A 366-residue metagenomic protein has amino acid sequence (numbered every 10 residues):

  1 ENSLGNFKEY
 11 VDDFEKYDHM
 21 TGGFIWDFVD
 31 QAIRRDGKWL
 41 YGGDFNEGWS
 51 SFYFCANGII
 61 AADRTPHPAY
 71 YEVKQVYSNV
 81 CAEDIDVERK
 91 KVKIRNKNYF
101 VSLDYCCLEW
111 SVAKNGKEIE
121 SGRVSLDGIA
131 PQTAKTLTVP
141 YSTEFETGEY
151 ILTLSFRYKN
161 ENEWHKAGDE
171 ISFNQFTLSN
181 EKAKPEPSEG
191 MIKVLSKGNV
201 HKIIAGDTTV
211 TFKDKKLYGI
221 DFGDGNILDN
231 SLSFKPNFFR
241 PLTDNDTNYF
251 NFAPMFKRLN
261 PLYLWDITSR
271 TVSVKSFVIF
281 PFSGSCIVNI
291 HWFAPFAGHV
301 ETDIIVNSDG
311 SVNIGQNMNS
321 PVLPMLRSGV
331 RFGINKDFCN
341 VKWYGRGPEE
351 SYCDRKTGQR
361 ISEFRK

Functional and structural regions predicted by a protein language model:
E1-R89, Y99-D104, E109-K117: Extended substrate-binding grooves/exosites of carbohydrate-active enzymes
W49-S50, A61-Y71, S78-C81, N174-L195 (+1 more regions): Extracellular/periplasmic ectodomains of large secreted or surface enzymes and adhesion receptors
K91-Y99, N317: Short edge beta-strand/loop segments characteristic of extracellular beta-sandwich folds
N98-S102, N160, P321-V322: Short, acidic/polar linear motifs in exposed loop/turn regions
C106-L108, G116-T147, T153-F156: Intrinsically disordered, low-complexity Pro/Gly/Ser/Thr-rich segments with frequent PxxP/GP/PP motifs and embedded
S111-E118, K159, F222-G225: Change "in extracellular beta-sheet-rich domains … of secreted and cell-surface proteins" to "in beta-sheet-rich domains
S142-T147, N162, L178-K366: Beta-strand/loop-rich accessory regions of lumenal/periplasmic or secreted enzymes, predominantly carbohydrate-active
F156-H165: Short acidic/polar inter-strand loop motif in beta-rich domains
